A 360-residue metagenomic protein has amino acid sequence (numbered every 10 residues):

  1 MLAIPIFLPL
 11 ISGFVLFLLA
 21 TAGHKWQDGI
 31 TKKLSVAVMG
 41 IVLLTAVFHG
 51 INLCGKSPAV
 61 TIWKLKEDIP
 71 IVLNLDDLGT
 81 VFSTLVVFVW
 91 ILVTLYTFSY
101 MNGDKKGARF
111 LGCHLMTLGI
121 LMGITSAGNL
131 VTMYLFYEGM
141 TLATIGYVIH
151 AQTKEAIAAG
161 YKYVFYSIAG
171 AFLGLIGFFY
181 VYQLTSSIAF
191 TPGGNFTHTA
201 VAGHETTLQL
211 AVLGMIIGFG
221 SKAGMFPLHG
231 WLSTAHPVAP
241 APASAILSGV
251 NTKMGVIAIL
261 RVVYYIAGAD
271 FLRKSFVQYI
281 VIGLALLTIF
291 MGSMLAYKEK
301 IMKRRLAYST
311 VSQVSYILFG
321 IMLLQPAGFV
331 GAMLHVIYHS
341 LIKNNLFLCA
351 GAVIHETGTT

Functional and structural regions predicted by a protein language model:
M1-I4, F14-G112, S187, N195: Transmembrane helix-loop-helix hairpins at membrane boundaries of multipass inner-membrane proteins
A3-I6, L10-G13, K32-M39, L43-A46 (+7 more regions): Residues within membrane-spanning alpha-helices of integral membrane proteins, especially the hydrophobic core/packing
L92-N102, A108, M116-M133, A143-T360: Hydrophobic transmembrane alpha-helices and their helix-loop junctions in integral membrane proteins
E138: Short phosphate-coordinating micro-motif centered on Lys-Gly-acidic
